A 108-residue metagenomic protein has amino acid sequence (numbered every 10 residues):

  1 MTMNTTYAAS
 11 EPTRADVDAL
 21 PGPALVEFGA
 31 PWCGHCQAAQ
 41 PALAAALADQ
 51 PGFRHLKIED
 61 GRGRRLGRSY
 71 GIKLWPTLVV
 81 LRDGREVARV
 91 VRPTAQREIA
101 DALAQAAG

Functional and structural regions predicted by a protein language model:
M1-T6, A45, G108: N-terminal targeting signals for export/organelle localization
T5-P23: A short beta-strand-turn-helix
F28, P51-R65: Thiol-based oxidoreductase modules, predominantly thioredoxin-like and allied folds used for disulfide exchange
G29-W32, L74: Short pre-active-site segment immediately N-terminal to redox-active cysteine/selenocysteine motifs in thiol-based
C33-C36, L78: The canonical Cys-X-X-Cys-His
H35-D49: Typically the conserved alpha-helix immediately C-terminal to a functionally engaged Cys/Sec in thioredoxin-like
Y70-V79: Structural micro-motif
V79-G108: Non-catalytic, surface beta->alpha helical segment in thiol-disulfide oxidoreductase systems
